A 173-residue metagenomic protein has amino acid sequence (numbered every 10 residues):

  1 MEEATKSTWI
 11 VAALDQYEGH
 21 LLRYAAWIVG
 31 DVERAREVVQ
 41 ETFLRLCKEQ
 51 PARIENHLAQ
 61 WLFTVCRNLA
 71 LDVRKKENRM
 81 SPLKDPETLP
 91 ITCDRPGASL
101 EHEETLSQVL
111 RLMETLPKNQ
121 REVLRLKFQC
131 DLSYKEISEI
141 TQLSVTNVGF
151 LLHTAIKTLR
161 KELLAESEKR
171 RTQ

Functional and structural regions predicted by a protein language model:
M1-R23, W27, E33-R36, C47 (+2 more regions): A short, charge-rich alpha-helical start-of-domain segment used by transcription regulators
I10-A12, Q108-L116: Short amphipathic alpha-helical boundary/capping segments
E18, L22, F43, P117 (+2 more regions): C-terminal flanking helix
R23, E37-L44, K48, N56-N68: Structural recognition of an alpha-helix C-terminal capping motif at a helix-to-coil junction
T64-K84, H102: Arg/Lys-rich amphipathic alpha helix in sigma70-family domain 2
L71, T141-E166: DNA-recognition helix of helix-turn-helix
M80-L106, R111, S133: Internal acidic/polar
V123-K127: A short pre-motif secondary-structure segment
